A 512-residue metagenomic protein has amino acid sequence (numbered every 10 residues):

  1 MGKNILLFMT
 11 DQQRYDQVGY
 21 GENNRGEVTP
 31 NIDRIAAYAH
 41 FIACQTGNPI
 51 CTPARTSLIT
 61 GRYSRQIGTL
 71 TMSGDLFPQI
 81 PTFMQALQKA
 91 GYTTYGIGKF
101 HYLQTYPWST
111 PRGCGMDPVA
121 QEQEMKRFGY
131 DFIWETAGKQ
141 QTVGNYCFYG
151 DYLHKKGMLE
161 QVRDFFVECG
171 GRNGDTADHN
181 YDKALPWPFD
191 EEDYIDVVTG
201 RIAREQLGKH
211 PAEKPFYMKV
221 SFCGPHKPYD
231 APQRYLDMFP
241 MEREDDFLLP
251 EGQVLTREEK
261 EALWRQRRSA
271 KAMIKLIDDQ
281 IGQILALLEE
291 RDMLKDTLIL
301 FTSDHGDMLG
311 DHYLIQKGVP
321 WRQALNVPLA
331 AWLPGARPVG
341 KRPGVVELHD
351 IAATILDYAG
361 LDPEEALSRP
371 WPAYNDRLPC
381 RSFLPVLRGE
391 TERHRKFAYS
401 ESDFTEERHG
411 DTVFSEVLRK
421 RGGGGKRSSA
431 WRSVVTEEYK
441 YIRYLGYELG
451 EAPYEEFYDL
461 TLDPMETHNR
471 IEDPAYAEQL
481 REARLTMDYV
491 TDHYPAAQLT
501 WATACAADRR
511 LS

Functional and structural regions predicted by a protein language model:
M1-Y444, G450-P453, H468-L485, A507: Formylglycine-dependent sulfatase
D459: C-terminal, active-site-flanking charged/polar segments
D463: Intrinsically disordered, low-complexity polar regions and short flexible loop motifs
M487-W501: Bilobed periplasmic-binding protein-like "clamshell/Venus-flytrap" ligand-binding domains
A497-S512: Short, charged, surface-exposed hinge/linker loops at domain edges that act as mobile lids or interdomain connectors
